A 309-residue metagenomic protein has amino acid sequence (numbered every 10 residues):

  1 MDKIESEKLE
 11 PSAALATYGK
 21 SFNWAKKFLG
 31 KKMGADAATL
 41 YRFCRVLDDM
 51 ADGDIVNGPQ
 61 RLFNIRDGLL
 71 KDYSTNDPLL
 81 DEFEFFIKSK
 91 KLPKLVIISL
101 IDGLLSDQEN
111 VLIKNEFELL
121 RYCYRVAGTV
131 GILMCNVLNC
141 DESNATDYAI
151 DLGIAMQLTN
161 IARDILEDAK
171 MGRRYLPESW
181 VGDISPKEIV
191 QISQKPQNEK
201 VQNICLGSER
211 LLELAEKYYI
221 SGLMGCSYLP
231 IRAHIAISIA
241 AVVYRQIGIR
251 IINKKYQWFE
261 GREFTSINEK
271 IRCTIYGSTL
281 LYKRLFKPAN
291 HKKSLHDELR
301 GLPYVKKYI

Functional and structural regions predicted by a protein language model:
M1-A155, A162, E167-I309: Catalytic cores of Mg2+-dependent Asp-rich isoprenoid enzymes
